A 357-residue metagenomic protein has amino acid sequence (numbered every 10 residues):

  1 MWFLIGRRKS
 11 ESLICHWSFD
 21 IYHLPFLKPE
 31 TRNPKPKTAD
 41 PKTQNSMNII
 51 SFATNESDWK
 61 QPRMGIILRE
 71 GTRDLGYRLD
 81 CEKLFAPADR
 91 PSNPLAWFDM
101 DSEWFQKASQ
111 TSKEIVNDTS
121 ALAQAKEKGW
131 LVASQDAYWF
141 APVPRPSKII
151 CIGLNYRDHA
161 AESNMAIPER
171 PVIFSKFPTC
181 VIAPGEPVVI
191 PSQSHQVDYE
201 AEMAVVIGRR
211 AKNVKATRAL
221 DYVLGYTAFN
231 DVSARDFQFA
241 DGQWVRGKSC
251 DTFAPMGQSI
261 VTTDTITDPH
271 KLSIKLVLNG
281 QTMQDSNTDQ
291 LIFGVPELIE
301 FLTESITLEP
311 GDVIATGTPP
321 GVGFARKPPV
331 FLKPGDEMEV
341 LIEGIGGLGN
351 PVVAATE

Functional and structural regions predicted by a protein language model:
M1-T43: Short, basic, low-complexity termini and linkers enriched in Ser/Thr/Gly/Pro that act as targeting/leader peptides
N45-P171: N-terminal non-catalytic cap/leader segment that marks the start of a structured domain
A53, L154-Y156, K176-P178, G185 (+6 more regions): Short, structured patches in soluble enzyme cores that scaffold and shape functional sites
W139-A141, A161-N164, V188-V197, E202-M203 (+3 more regions): A generic local secondary-structure boundary/capping motif
P144, C151, A183, D198-E200 (+2 more regions): Residue-level recognition of short, solvent-exposed, well-ordered loop/turn junctions that link secondary-structure
H159, R235-E357: Catalytic-pocket segment enriched in acidic/His residues
I167-P184, Y199, K333-G344: Structural signature of FAD isoalloxazine-binding scaffolds in flavoprotein oxidoreductases
